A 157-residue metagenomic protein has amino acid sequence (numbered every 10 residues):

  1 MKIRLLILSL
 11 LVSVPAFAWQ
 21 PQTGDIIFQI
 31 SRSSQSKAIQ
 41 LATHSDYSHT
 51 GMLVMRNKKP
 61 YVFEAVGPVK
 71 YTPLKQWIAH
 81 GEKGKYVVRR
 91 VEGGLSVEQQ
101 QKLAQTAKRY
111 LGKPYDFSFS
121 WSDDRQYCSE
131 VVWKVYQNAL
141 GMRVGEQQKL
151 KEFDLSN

Functional and structural regions predicted by a protein language model:
K2-L8: Sec-dependent signal peptide recognition, specifically the positively charged N-region followed immediately by
S13-P15: N-terminal signal peptide c-region/cleavage motif recognized by signal peptidases
T23-D25: Loop/turn positions that initiate beta-strands
Q29-E92, K113-Q126: Glycine-rich catalytic cores of cysteine/serine-nucleophile enzymes that process amide/ester linkages in cell-envelope
R32, M55, K108-Y115, W133-G141: Sec-exported extracytoplasmic/periplasmic mature domains
Q99-A107, D124, C128-V131: Stable alpha-helical elements in mature extracytoplasmic
F119-N157: Activation targets extended, charge/polar-rich intrinsically disordered C-terminal tails
